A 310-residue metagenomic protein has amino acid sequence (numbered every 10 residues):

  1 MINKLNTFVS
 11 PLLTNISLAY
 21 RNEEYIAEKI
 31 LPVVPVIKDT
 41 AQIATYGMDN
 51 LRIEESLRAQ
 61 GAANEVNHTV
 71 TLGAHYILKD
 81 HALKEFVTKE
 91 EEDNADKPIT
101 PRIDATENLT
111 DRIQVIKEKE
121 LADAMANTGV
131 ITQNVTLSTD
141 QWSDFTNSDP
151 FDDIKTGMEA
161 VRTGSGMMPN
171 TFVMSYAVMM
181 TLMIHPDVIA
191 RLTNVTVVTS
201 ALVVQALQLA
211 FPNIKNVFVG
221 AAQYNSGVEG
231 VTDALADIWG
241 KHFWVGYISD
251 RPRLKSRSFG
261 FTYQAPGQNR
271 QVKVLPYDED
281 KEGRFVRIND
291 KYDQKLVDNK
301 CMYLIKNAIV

Functional and structural regions predicted by a protein language model:
I2-L57, L72-K79, D93, D140-D149 (+1 more regions): Sequence/fold signature of self-assembling virion shell proteins
E24, A59, V66, G73 (+4 more regions): Generic alpha-helix detector with strongest preference for long hydrophobic helices that associate with membranes
T40, K84, A122, T128 (+3 more regions): Generic secondary-structure boundary/loop-capping signal
A41, L83-E85, T171-F172, R284: A broad, low-specificity signal marking well-ordered, structured residues that form hydrophobic/aromatic
E55-L72, P101-N108, G129: Near-N-terminal "mature-domain entry" segment
V66-P98, D111: Negatively charged, Asp/Glu-rich surface segments that serve as flexible interaction/assembly modules
K89-P169, Y176-T193, V310: Alpha-helical scaffold segments that mediate packing/assembly in large oligomeric complexes
N170-S175, K215-V217: Hydrophobic beta-strand segments of well-ordered beta-sheets in folded domains
